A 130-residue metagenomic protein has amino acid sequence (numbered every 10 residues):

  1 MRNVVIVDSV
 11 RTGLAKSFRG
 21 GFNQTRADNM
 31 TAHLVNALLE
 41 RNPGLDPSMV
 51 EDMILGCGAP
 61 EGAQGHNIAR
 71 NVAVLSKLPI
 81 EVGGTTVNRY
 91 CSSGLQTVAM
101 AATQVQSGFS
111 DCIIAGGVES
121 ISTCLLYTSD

Functional and structural regions predicted by a protein language model:
M1-A27: Condensing-enzyme catalytic core mediating Claisen C-C bond formation in acyl metabolism
V10-G13, G56-P60, R89-S93, G117-S122: Acidic, glycine-rich active-site loops and adjacent beta-strand->loop/helix elements that engage anionic groups
S17-L38, D52: N-terminal beta1-alpha1-beta2 module of alpha/beta enzyme domains
T25, C57-D111: Conserved catalytic cysteine-centered active-site region of acyl-thioester-dependent Claisen-condensing enzymes
L38-M49: Phosphate/pyrophosphate-binding loops at sites that engage ATP/ADP/AMP, CoA/4′-phosphopantetheine, polyphosphate
V105-G108, C112, G117-T123: Gly/Pro-rich active-site capping loops and adjacent beta-alpha segments that organize cofactor/substrate pockets
Y127-D130: Conserved small/polar residues in nucleotide/adenosyl-binding loops
